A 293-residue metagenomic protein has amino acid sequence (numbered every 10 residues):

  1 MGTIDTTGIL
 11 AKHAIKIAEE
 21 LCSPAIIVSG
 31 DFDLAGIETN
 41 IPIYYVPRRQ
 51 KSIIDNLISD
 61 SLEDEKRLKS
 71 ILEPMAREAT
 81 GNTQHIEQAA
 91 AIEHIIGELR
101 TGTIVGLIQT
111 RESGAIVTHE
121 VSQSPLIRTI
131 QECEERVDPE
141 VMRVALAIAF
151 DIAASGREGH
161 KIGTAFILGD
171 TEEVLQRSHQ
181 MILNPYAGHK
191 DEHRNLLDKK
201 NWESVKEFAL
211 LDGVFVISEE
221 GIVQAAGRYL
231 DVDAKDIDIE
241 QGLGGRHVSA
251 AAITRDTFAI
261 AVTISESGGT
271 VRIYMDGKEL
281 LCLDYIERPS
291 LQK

Functional and structural regions predicted by a protein language model:
G2-A252, A261-K293: Divalent-cation
